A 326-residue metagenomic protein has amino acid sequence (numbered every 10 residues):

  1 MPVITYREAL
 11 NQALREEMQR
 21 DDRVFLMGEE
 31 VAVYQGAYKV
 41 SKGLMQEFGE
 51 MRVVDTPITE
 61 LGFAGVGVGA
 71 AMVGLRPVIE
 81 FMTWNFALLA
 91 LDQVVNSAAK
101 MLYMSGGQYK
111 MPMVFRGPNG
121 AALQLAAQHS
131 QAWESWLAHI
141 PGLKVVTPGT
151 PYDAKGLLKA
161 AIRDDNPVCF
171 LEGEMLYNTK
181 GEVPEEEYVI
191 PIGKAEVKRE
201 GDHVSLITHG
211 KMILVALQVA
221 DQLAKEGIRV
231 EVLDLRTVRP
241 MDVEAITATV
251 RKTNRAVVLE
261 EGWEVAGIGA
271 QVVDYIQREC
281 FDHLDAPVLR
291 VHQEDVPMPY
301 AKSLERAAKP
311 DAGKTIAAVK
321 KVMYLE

Functional and structural regions predicted by a protein language model:
M1-P167, L171, R306: Thiamine diphosphate
V31, Y38-E47, Y109-V114, A122-Q124 (+1 more regions): Thiamine diphosphate
